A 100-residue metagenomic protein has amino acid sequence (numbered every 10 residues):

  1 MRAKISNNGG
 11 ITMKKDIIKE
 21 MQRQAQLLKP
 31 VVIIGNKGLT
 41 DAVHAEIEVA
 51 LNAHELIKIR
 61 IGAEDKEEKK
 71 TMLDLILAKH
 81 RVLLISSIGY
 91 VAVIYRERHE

Functional and structural regions predicted by a protein language model:
R2-E100: Positively charged, polar, low-complexity stretches
